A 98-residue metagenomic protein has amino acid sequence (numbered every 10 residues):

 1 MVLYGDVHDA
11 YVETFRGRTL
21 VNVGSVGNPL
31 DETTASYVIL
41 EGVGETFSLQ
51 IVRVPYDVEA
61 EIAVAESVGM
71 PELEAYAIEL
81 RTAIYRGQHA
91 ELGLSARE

Functional and structural regions predicted by a protein language model:
M1-D6, L20-G24: Active-site neighborhood of phospho(di)ester-bond hydrolases with catalytic His/Asp-centered motifs
D9: Short active-site segment of divalent metal-dependent hydrolases/proteases that encodes the spacing between
T14-E98: Acidic, His/Gly-rich catalytic cores of divalent-metal-dependent hydrolytic chemistry
